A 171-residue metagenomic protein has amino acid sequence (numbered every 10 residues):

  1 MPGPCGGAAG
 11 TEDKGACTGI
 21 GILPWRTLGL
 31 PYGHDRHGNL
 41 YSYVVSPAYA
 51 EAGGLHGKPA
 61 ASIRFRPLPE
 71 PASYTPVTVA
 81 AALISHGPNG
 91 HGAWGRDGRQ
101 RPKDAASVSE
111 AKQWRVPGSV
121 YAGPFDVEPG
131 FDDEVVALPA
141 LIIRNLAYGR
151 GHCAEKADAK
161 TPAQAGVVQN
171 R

Functional and structural regions predicted by a protein language model:
M1-R171: N-terminal pilin/flagellin-like segments and related low-complexity appendage regions
